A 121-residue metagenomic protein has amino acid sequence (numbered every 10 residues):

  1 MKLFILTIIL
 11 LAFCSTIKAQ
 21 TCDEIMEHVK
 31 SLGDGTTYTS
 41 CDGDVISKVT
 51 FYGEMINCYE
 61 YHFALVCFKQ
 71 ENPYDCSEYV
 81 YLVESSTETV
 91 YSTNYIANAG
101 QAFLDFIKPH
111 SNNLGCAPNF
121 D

Functional and structural regions predicted by a protein language model:
L3-F13: Sec-dependent N-terminal signal peptides
S15-A19: Sec/Tat signal peptide C-region and signal peptidase I cleavage site
Q20-M26: Cleaved targeting-peptide boundary
G53-L65: Short acidic, Gly/Pro-enriched loop/turn segments at secondary-structure junctions
P73-E84: A short macromolecule-binding patch
Y91-D121: C-terminal partner/receptor-binding element of secreted or periplasmic proteins
